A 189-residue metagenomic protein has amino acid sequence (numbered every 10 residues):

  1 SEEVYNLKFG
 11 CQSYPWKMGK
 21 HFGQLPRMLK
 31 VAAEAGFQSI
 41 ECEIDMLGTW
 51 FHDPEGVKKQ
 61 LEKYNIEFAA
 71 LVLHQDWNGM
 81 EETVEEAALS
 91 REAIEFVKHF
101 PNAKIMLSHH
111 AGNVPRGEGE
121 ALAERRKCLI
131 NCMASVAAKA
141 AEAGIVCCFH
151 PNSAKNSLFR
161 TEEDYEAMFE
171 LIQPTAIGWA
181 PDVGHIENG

Functional and structural regions predicted by a protein language model:
S1-F100, A123-K127, A134, A141 (+1 more regions): N-terminal pre-domain/capping segments
Q12-W16, E43-L47, L73-W77, H110-G112 (+3 more regions): Active-site beta-loop-alpha junctions enriched in small/polar residues
K63, E67, M80-W179, N188: Active-site acidic/histidine proton-transfer and metal-coordination neighborhood in alpha/beta enzyme cores
